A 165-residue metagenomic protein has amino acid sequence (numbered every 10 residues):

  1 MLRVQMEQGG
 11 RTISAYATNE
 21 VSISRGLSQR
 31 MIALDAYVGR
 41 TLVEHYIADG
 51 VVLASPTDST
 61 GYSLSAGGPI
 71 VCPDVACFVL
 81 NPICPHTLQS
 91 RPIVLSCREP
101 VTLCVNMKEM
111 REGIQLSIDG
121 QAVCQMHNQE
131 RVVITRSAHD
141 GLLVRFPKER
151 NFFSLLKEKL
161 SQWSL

Functional and structural regions predicted by a protein language model:
M1-D49: Catalytic core of DAGKc-family lipid kinases
L2, A17-N19, R30-L34, D49-V51 (+5 more regions): A generic structural signal for short beta-strands and their flanking turns/coil linkers
V4-G10, S65-P69, R91-P92: Intrinsically disordered, low-complexity boundary segments flanking structured domains
M6, S55, R136: Flexible glycine-/small-residue-rich
G9, I23, G39-L42, R91-L165: ATP/nucleoside-binding phosphotransfer catalytic cores, i.e., glycine-rich phosphate-binding loops
S14, Q29, S55, S96 (+1 more regions): Short solvent-exposed loop/turn micro-motifs enriched in small/polar/acidic residues
R30, S59-Y62, T87-L88, M110-R111 (+1 more regions): Short, acidic Gly/Pro/Ser/Thr-rich loop/turn segments
T41, H45-A48, L53-Q89: Gly/Ser/Thr-rich active-site loops/lids in small-molecule metabolic enzymes that frequently grip phosphoryl groups
